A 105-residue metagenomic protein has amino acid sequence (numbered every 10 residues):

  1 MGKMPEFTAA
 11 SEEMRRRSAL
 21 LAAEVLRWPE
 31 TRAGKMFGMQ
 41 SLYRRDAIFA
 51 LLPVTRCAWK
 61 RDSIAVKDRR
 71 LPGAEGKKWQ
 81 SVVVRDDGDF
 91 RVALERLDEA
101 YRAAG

Functional and structural regions predicted by a protein language model:
M1-E24: Short, compositionally biased leader-like segments
P5-E12, K67-G105: Short, structured beta-strand-loop surface elements
S11, A23, I48-L51, G105: Intrinsic disorder/low-complexity segments
A19-A23, R27, E95, E99-R102: Charged/polar, solvent-exposed surface patches and flexible loops
A23-M39: Short acidic, Pro/Gly- and aromatic-enriched capping/linker segments at domain boundaries
K35-Q80: Short, conserved beta-strand/beta-arch hydrophobic-aromatic motifs that form part of recognition grooves or interface
